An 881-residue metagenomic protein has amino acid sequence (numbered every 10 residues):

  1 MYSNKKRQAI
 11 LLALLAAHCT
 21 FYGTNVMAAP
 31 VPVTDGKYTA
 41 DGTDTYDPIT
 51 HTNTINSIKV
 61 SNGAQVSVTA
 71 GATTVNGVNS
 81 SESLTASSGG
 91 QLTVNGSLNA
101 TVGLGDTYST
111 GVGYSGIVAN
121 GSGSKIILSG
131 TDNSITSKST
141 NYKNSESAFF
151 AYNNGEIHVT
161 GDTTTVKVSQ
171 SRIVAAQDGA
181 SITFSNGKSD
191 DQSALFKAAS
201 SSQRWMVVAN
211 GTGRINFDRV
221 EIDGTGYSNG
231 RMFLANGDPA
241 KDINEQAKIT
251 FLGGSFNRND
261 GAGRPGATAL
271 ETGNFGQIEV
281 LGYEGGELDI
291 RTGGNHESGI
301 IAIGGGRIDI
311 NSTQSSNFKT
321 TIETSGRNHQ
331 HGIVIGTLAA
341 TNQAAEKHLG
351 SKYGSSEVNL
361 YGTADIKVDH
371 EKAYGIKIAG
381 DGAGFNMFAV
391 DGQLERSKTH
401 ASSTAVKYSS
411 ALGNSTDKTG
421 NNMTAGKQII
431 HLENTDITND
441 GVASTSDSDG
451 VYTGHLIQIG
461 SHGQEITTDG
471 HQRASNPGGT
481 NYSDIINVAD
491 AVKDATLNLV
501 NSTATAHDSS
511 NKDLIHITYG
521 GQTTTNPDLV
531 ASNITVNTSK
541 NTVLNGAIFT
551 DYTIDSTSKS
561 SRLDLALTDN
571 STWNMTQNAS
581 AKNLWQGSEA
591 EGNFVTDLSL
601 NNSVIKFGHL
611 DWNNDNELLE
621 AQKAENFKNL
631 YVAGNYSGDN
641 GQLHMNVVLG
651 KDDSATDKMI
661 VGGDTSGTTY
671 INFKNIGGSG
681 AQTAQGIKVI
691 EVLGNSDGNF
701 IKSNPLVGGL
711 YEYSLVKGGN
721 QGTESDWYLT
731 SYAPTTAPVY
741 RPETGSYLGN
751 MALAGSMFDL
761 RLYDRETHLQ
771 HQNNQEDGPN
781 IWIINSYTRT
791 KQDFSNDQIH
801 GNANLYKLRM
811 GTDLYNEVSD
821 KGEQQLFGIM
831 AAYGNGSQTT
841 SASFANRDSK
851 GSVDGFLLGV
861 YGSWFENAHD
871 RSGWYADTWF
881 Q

Functional and structural regions predicted by a protein language model:
M1-M27: Gram-negative bacterial Sec-dependent N-terminal signal peptides
Y2-N4, T24-M27, H51-N53, K427 (+3 more regions): N-terminal low-complexity, Ser/Thr/acidic repeat segments characteristic of secreted and surface-exposed proteins
H18-G36, A40-D44, N53-T54, N79 (+8 more regions): Primarily extracellular Gram-negative trimeric autotransporter adhesin
V31-P32, G42-N56, S61, Q65-S81 (+21 more regions): Beta-strand-rich solenoid/repeat architectures in extracellular/passenger domains of polysaccharide-targeting enzymes
K37, I55-S61, S81-S88, V112-S124 (+19 more regions): Tandem-repeat/low-complexity and Cys-motif detector
Q246, A267, Q330, S355 (+10 more regions): Transmembrane beta-barrel architecture of outer membranes
D494-A495, N501-Y670, K674-N675, S679-A733: Extracellular beta-solenoid/beta-roll
P734-Q881: Outer membrane beta-barrel translocator domains of Type V secretion systems
